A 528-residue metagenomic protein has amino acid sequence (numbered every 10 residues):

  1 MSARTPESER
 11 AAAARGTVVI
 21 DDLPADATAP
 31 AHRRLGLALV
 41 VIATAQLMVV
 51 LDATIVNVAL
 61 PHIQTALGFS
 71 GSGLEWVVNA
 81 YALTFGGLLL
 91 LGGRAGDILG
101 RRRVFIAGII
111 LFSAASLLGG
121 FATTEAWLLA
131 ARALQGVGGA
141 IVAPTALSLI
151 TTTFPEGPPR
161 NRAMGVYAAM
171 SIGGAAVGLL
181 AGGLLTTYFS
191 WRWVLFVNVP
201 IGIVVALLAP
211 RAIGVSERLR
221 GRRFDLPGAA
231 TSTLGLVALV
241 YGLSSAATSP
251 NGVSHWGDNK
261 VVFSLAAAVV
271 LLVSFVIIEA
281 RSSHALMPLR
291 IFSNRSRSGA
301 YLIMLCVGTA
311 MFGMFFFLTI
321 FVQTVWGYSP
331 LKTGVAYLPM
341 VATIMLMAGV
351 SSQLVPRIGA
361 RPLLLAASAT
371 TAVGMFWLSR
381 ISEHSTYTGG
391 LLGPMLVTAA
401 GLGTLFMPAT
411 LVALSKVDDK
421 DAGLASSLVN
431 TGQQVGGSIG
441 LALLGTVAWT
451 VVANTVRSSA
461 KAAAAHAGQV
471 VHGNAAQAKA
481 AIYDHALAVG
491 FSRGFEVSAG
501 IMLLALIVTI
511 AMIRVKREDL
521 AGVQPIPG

Functional and structural regions predicted by a protein language model:
M1-T44, I277, S296, L411 (+3 more regions): Transmembrane-helix exit segments and adjacent C-terminal regions of multi-pass membrane proteins
R33-T84, S190, P227, Y241 (+2 more regions): Transmembrane core module of solute transporters
V49, V78-Y81, F85, F112 (+10 more regions): Structural signature of transmembrane alpha-helices in multi-pass secondary transporters
I63-Q64, A95-G96, L184-F189, L243 (+4 more regions): Interfacial helix-cap and linker-helix signal at transmembrane-aqueous boundaries of multi-pass secondary transporters
G86, S113-A114, V199-A206, L272 (+4 more regions): Small-residue-rich packing faces within the transmembrane alpha-helices of Major Facilitator Superfamily
A95-G228, S245, D419: Helix-loop-helix hairpins in multi-pass membrane proteins, especially solute transporters
L99-I109, T123-A130, V142-A146, T152-G165 (+3 more regions): C-terminal module of multi-pass small-molecule transporters
P200-E217, T233-S245, A267-S282, A505-V515: C-terminal membrane-cytosol helix-exit motif in multi-pass small-molecule transporters
